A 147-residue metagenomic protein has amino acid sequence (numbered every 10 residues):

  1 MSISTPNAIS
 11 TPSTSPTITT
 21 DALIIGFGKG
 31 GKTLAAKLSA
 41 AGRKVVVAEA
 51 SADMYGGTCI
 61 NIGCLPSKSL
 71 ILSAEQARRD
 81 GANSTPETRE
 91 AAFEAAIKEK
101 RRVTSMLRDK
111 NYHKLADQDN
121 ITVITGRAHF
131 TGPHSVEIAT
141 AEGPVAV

Functional and structural regions predicted by a protein language model:
S2-P12, T17-T20, K29, A40-R43 (+1 more regions): Glycine-rich flavin
I25-G26: Conserved N-terminal Rossmann-fold NAD(P)-binding element of oxidoreductases
K32: Residues forming the Rossmann-fold NAD(P)(H) cofactor-binding site
A35, S39: Gly/Ala-rich phosphate-binding loop of Rossmann-like dinucleotide-binding domains, activating on the conserved
